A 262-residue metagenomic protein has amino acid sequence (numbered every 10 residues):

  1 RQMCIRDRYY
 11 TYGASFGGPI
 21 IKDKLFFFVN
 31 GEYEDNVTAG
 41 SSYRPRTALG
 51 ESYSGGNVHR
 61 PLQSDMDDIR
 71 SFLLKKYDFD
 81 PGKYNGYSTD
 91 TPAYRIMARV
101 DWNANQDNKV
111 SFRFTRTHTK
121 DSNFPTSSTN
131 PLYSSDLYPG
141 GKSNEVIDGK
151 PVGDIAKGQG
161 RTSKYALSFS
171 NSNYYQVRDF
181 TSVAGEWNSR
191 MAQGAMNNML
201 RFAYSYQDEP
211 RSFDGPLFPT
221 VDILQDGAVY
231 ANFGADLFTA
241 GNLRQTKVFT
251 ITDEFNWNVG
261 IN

Functional and structural regions predicted by a protein language model:
M3-I5: Short, small-residue-biased leader/transition segments that mark boundaries at the very start of proteins
R8-N123, Y175-Y204: Transmembrane beta-barrel wall of Gram-negative outer-membrane proteins
K75, T89-P92, N103-I261: Replace "related TpsB outer-membrane translocases also match" with "some related outer-membrane beta-barrels such as
